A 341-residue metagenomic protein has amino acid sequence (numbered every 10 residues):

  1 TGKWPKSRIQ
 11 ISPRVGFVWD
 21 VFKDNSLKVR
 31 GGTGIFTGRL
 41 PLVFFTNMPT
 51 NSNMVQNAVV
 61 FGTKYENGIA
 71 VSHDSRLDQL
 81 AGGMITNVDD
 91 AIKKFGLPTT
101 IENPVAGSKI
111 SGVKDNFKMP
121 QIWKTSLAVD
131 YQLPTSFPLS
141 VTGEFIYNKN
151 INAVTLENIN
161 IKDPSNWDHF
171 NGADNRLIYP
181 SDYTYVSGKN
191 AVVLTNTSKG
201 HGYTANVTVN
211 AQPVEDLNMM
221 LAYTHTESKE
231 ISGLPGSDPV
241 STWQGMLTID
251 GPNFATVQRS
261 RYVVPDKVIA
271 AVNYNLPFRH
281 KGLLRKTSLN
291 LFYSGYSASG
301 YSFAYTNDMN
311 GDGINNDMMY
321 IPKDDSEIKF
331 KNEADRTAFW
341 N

Functional and structural regions predicted by a protein language model:
T1-V193: Solvent-exposed loop/turn elements at secondary-structure boundaries
S108, K118-K124, Q132-N341: Short, solvent-exposed micro-motifs at the edges of structured domains
